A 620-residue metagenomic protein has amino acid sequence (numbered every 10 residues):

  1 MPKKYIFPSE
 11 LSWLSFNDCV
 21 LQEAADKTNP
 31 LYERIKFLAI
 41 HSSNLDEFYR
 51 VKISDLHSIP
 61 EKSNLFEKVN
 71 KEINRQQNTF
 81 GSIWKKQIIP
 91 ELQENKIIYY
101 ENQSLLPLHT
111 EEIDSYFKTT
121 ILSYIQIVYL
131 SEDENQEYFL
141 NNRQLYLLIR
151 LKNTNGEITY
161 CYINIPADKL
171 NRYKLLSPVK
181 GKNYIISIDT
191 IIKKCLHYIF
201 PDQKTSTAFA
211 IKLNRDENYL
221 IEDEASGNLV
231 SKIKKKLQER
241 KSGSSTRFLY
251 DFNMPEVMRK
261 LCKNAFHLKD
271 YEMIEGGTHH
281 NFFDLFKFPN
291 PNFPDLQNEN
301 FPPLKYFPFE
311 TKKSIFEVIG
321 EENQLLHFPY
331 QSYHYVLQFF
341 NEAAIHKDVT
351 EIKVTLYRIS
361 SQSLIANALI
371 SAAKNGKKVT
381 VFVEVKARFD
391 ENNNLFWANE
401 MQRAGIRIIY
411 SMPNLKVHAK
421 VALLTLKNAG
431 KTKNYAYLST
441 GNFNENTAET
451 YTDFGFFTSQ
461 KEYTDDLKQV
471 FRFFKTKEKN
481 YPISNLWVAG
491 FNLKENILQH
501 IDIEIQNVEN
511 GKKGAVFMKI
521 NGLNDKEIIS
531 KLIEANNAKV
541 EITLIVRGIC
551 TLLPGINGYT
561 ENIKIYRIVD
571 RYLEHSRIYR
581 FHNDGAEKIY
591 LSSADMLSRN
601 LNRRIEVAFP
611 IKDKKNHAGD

Functional and structural regions predicted by a protein language model:
M1-G514, E534-A538, C550-D620: N-terminal localization/anchoring segments of enzymes in phospholipid and broader phosphate metabolism
K526-I529, I533: Glycine/threonine-rich ATP-lid/beta-loop region of ATP-binding domains
E541-I545: Hydrophobic alpha/beta core scaffold segments
